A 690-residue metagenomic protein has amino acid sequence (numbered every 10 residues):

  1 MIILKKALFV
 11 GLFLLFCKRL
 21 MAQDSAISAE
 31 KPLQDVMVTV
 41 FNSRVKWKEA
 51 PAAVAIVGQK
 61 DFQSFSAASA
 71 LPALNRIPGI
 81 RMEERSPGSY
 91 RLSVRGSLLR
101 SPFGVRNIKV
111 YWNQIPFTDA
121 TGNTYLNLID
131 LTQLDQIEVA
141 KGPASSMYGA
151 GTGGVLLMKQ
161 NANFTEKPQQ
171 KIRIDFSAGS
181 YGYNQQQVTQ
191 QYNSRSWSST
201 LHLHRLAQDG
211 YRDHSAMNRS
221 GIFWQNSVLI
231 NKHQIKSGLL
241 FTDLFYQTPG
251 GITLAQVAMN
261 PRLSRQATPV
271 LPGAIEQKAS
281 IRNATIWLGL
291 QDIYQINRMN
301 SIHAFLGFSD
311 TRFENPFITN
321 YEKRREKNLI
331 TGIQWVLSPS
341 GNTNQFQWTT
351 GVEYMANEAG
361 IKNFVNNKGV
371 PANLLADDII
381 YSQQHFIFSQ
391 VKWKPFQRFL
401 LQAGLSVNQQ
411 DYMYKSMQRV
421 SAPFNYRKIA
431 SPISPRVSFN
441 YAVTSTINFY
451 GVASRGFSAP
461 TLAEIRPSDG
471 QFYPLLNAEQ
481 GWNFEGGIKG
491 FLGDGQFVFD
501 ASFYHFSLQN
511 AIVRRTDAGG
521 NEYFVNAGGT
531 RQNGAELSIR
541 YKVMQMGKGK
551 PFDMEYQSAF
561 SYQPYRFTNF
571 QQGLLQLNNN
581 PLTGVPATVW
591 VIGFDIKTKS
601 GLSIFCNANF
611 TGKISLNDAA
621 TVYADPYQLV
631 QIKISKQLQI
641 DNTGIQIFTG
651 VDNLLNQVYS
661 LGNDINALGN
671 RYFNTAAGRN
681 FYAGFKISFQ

Functional and structural regions predicted by a protein language model:
Q23-D61: Short, acidic, small-residue-rich periplasmic hinge/interaction motif at the N-terminus of Gram-negative outer-membrane
L71-I115: Extracytoplasmic beta-strand/coil segments of soluble accessory domains associated with Gram-negative outer-membrane
I115-K141, L475: Short acidic/polar hinge/loop motifs at secondary-structure boundaries that mediate gating or recognition
P143-S145, V155, Q160-Y192, L203 (+1 more regions): Short strand-turn segments of transmembrane beta-barrel domains in outer membranes, especially the first one or two
L229-T242, Q277-R419, A442, F499-F503 (+2 more regions): Face-selective signature of the C-terminal outer-membrane beta-barrel domain
I302-G307, F313, A442, N448-S454 (+4 more regions): Membrane-embedded beta-barrel scaffold of Gram-negative outer-membrane proteins
Q397, Q409, F503-S507, V525-I614 (+1 more regions): Gram-negative outer-membrane beta-barrel transporters
P551-M554, F610-S615, K636-Q690: C-terminal beta-signal and adjacent terminal beta-strands/loops of Gram-negative outer-membrane beta-barrel proteins
